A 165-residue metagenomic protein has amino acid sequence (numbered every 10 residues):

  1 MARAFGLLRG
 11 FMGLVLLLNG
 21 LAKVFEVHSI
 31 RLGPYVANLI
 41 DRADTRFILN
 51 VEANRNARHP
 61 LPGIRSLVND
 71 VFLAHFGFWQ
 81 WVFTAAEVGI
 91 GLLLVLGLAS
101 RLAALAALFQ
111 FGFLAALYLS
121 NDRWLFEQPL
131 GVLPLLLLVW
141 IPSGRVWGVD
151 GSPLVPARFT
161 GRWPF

Functional and structural regions predicted by a protein language model:
M1-G89, L96-F165: Extended, low-polarity transmembrane helix blocks
